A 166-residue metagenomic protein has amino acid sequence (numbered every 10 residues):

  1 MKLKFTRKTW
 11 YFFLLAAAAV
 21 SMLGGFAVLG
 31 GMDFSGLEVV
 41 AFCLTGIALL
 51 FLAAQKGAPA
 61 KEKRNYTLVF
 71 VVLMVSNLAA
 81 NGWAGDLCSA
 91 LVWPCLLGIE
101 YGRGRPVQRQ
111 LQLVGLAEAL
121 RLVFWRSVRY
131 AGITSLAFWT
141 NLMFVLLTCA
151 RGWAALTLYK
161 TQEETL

Functional and structural regions predicted by a protein language model:
M1-L14, E62: N-terminal membrane topogenic signal
L3-K4, A53-K63, R103-V107, Q162-E164: Membrane-interface helix-boundary motifs at transmembrane edges
A18-G24, V69-A80, L116-S127: Aromatic-anchored segments of alpha-helical transmembrane domains
G24-G36, G57: Short, hydrophobic transmembrane alpha-helix segments
L29-D33, S76-G85, Y130-S135: Membrane-interface helix caps and helix-loop-helix hairpins in membrane proteins
S35-I47, G85-L91, A137-T148: Alpha-helical transmembrane segments of polytopic membrane proteins
G36-A79: Hydrophobic transmembrane alpha-helices and their membrane-interface boundaries in multi-pass, membrane-anchored
D86-E118: Alpha-helical transmembrane segments of integral membrane proteins
